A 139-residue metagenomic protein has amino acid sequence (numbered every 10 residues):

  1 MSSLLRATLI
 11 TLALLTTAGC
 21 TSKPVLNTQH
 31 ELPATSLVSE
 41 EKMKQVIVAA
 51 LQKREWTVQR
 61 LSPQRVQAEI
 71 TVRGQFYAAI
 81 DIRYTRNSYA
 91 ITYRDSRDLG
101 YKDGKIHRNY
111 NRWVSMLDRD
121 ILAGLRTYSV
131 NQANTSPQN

Functional and structural regions predicted by a protein language model:
M1-T8: Bacterial N-terminal signal peptides that target proteins for export
L9-L14: Hydrophobic alpha-helical targeting segments used for export or membrane insertion
T16-G19: C-terminal motif of bacterial Sec signal peptides marking the signal peptidase cleavage site
T21-N139: Ser/Thr-rich, low-complexity intrinsically disordered terminal regions
